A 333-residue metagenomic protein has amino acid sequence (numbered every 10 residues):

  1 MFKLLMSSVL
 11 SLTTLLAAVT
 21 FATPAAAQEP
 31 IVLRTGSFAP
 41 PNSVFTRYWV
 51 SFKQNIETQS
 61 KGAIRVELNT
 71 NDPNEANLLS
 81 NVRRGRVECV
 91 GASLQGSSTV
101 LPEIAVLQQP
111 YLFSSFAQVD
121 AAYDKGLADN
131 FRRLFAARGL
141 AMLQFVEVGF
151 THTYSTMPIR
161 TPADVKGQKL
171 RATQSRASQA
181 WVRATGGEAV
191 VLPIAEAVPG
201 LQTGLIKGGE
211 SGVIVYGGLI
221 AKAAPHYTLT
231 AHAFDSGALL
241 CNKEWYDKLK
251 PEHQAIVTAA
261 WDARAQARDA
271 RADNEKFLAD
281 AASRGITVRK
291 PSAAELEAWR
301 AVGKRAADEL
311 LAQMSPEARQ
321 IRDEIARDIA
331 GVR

Functional and structural regions predicted by a protein language model:
M1-T13: Bacterial N-terminal signal peptides that target proteins for export
T14-L15, A25: Cleavable N-terminal signal peptides
F21-A27: Sec/Tat signal peptide C-region and signal peptidase I cleavage site
Q28-Q118, L127, R133-R333: N-terminal secretory/targeting leader peptides
